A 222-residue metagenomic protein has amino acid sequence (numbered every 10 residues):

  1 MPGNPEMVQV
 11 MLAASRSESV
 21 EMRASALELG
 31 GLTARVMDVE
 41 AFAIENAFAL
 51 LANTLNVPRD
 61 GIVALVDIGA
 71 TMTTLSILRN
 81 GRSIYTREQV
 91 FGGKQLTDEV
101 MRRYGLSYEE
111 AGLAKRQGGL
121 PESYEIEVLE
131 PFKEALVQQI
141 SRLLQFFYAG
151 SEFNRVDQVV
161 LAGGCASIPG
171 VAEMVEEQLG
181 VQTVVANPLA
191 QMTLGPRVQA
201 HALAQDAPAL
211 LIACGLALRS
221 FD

Functional and structural regions predicted by a protein language model:
M1-D222: Hydrophobic/aromatic-enriched cytosolic interaction surfaces used to assemble or bind macromolecules
